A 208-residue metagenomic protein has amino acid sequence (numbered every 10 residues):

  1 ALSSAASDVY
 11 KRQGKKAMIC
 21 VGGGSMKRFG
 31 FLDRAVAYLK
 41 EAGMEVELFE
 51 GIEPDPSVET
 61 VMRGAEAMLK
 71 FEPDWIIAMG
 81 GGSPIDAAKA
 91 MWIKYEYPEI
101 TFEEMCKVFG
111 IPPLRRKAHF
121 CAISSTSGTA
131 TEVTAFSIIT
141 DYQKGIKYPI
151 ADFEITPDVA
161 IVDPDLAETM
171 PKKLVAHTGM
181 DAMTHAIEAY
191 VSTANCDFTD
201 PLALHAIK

Functional and structural regions predicted by a protein language model:
A1-A6, Y10: Single conserved hydrophobic/aromatic residue that forms the stacking wall/gate of nucleotide- or nucleobase-binding
G14-A17, A118: Nucleotide donor/acceptor-binding cores
A17-G22, E47-E50, I76-M79: Short glycine-rich or small-residue beta-strand-to-loop segments that form or flank ligand, phosphate, metal/Fe-S
M18-Y38: Glycine-rich phosphate/diphosphate-binding loop of Rossmann-like nucleotide-binding domains
D33-V36, E47, M62-A65, K89-W92 (+2 more regions): Predominant activation on well-ordered alpha-helical scaffold segments within soluble catalytic domains
L48-V58: Short beta->alpha junction loops
E59-V162: Glycine/threonine-rich beta-strand-loop-alpha-helix active-site module that forms ligand/phosphate-binding
F136-K208: Carboxylate- and glycine-rich phosphate/diphosphate-binding segment that chelates Mg2+/Mn2+
